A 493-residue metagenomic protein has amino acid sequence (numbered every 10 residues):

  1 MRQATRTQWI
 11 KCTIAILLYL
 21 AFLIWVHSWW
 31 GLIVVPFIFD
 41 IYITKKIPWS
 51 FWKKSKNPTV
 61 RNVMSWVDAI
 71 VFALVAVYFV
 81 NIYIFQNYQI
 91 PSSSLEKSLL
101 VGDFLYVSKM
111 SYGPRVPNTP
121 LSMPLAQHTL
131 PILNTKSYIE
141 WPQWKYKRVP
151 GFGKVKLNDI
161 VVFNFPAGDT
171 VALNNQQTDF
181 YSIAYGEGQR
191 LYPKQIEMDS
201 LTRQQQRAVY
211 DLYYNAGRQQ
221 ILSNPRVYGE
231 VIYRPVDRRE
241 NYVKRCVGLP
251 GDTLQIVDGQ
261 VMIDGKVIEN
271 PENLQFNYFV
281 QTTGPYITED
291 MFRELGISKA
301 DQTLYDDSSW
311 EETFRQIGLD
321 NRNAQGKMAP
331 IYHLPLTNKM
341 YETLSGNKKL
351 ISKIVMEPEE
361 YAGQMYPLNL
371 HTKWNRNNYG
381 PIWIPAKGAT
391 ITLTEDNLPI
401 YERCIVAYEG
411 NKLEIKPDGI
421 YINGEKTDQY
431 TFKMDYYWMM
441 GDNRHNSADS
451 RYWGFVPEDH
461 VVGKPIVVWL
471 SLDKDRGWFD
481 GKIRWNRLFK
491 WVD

Functional and structural regions predicted by a protein language model:
M1-D493: Extended hydrophobic leader/signal-anchor segments used for secretion and membrane insertion
